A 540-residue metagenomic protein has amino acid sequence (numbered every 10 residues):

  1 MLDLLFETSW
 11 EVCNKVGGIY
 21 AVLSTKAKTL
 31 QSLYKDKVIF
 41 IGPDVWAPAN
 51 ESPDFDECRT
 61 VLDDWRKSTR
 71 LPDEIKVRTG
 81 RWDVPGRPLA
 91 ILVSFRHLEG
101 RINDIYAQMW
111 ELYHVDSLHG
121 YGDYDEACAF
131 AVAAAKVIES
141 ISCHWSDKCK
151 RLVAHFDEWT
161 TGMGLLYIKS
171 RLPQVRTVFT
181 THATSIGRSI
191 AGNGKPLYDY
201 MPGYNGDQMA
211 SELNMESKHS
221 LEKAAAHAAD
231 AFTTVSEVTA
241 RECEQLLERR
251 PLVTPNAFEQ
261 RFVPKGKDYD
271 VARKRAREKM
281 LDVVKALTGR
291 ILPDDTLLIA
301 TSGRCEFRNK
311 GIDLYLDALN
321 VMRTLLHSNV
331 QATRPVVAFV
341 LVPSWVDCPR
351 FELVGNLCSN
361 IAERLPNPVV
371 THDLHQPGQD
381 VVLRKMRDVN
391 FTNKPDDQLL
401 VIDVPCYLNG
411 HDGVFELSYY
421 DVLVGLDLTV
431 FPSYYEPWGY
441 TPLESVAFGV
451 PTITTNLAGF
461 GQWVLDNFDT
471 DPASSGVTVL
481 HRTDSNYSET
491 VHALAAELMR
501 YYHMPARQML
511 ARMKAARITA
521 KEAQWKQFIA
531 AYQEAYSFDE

Functional and structural regions predicted by a protein language model:
M1-E540: Catalytic cores of nucleotide-sugar-dependent glycosyltransferases that transfer UDP/GDP/TDP-activated
